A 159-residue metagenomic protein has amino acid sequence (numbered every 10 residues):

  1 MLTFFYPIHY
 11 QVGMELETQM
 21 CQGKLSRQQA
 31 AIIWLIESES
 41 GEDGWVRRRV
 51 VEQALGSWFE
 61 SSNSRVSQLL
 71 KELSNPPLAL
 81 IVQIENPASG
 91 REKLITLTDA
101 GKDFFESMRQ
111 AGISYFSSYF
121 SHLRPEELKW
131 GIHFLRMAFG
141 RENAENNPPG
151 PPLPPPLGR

Functional and structural regions predicted by a protein language model:
M1-G23, R27, L78: N-terminal leader segment of winged-helix/HTH proteins
F4, R65, W130, F134: Charged catalytic carboxylate motif
H9, F105, F139-N143: A structural signal for well-ordered alpha-helices, especially hydrophobic packing surfaces of coiled-coils
E15-S62: N-terminal helix-turn-helix DNA-binding core of bacterial DNA-binding proteins
W34, Q68, H133: DNA-binding alpha-helical recognition surfaces that contact promoter or target DNA
W45-K93: Canonical helix-turn-helix DNA-binding module
S74-K129: Charged, amphipathic alpha-helical coiled-coil/dimerization segments
Q110-R159: Terminal interaction helix/tail motif
